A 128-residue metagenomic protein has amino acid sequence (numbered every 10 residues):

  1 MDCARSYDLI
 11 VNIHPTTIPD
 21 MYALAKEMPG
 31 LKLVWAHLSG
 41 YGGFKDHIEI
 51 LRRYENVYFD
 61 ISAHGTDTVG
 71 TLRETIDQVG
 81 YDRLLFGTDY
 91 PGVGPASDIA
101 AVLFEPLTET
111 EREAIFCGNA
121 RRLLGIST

Functional and structural regions predicted by a protein language model:
M1-L85: Catalytic pocket-lining loop regions of alpha/beta-barrel enzymes, especially the amidohydrolase/enolase/GH5 lineages
A4, H37, F59, D89 (+3 more regions): Conserved, mostly hydrophobic/aromatic
G40, G92, R122: Active-site micro-motifs of SAM-dependent methyltransferase domains
E74-Q78, D89, C117-N119: Aromatic-enriched hydrophobic runs in primary sequence
Y81-R83, A96-T128: Mid-to-C-terminal alpha-helical segments outside catalytic/metal-binding sites
G87-P91, P95: C-terminal active-site rim and adjoining tail of enzyme catalytic domains
